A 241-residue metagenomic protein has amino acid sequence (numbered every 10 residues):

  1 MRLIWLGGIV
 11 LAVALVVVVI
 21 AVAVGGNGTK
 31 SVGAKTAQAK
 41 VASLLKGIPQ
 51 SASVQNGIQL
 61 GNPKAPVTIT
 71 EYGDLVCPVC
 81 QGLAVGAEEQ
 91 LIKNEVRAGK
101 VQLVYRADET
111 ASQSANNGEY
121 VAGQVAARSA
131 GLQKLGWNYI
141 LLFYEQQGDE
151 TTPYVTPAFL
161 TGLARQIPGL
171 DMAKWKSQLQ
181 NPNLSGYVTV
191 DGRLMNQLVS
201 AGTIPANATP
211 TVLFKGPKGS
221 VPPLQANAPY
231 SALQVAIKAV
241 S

Functional and structural regions predicted by a protein language model:
M1-K35, R165-S241: C-terminal cap of thioredoxin/glutaredoxin-like
T29-A52: N-terminal low-complexity, Pro/Thr-rich disordered segments that flank secretion/membrane-targeting signals
Q50-V67: A short beta-strand-turn-helix
Q59-G61, K93, T203-I204: Short secondary-structure boundary/capping segments
A65, L75, Q81-T161, R165: Structural alpha/beta surface segment adjacent to cysteine/selenocysteine redox centers across thiol/disulfide enzymes
T68-T70, T211-V212: Catalytic His-Asp charge-relay segment
Y72-D74, R106-E109, L142-E145, Q180 (+2 more regions): Active-site-proximal beta-strand/loop segments in catalytic clefts of secreted hydrolases
